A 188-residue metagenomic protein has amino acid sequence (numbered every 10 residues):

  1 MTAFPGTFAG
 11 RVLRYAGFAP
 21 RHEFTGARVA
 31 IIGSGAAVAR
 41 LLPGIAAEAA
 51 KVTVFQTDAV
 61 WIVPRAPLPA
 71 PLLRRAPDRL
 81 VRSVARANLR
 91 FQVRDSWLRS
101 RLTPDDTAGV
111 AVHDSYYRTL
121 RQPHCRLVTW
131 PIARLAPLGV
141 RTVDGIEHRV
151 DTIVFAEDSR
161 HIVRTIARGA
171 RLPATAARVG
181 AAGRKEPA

Functional and structural regions predicted by a protein language model:
M1-G6, R21, S34, A39-L41 (+1 more regions): N-terminal FAD-binding dinucleotide-binding subdomain shared by FAD-dependent oxidases/monooxygenases
T2-A16: Extreme N-terminal leader/targeting segments of oxidoreductases
L13-G26: A short, basic/flexible loop-to-alpha-helix module at the beginning of a structural domain
G26-A27, A50: Short coil/turn connectors at secondary-structure junctions
A27-G35: Beta1/beta-strand and adjacent pyrophosphate-binding region of the FAD-binding site in flavoprotein oxidoreductases
